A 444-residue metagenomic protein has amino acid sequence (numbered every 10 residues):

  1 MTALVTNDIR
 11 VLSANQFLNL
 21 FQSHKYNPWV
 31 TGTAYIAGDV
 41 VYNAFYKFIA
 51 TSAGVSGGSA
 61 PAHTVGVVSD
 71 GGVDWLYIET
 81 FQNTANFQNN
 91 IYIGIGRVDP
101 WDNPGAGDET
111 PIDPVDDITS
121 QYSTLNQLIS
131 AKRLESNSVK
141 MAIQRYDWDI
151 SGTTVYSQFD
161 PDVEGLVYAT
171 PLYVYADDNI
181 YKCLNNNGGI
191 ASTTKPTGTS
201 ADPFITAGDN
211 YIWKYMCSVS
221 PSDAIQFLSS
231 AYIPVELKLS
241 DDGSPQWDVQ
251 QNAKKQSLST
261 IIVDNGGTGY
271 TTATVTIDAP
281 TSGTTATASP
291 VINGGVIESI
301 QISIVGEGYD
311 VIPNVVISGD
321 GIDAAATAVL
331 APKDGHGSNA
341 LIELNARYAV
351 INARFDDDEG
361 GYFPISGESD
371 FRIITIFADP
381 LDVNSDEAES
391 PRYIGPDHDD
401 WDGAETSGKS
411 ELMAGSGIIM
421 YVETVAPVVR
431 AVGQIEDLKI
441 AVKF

Functional and structural regions predicted by a protein language model:
M1-K25, T80-D178, L184-G189, S200-D241 (+2 more regions): Extended assembly-interface regions of large multimeric machines
V30-I36, E164-V167: Disulfide-braced loops of extracellular cysteine-rich modules
T33-D39, L172, D209, P313 (+1 more regions): Surface-exposed loop/turn positions
I36-T51, W75, A169-C183: Short hydrophobic/aromatic-rich beta-strand motifs
F45-K47, T51-A62, V67, N185-K195 (+4 more regions): Acidic glycine-/aspartate-rich tracts in secreted/extracellular proteins
G66-I78: Terminal edge beta-strands and adjacent linker/stalk segments of extracellular immunoglobulin-superfamily beta-sandwich
E79, D209, W213-F444: Conserved, function-critical positions that sit in or immediately flank catalytic and ligand-binding motifs
